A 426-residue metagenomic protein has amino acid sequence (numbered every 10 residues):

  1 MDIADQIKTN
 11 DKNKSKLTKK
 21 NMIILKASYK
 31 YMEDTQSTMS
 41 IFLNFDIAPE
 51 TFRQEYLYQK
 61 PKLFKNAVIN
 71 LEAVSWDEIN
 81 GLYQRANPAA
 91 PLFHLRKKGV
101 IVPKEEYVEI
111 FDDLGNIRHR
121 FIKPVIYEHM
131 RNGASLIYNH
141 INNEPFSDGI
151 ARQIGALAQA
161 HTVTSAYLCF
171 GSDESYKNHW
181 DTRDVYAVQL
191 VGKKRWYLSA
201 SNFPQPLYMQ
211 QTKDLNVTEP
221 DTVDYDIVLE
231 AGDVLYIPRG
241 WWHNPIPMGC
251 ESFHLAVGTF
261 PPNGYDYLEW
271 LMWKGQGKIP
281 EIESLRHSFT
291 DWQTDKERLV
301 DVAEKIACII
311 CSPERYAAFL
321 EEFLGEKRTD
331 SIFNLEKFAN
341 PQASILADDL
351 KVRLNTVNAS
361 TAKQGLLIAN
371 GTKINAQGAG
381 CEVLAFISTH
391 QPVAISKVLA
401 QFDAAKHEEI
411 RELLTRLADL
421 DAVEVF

Functional and structural regions predicted by a protein language model:
I3-Q6, L17-L63, V217, G371 (+2 more regions): Fe(II)/2-oxoglutarate
Y31-Y56, V68-D233, W242, I246-D291: Active-site region of the double-stranded beta-helix
K274-E336: C-terminal amphipathic alpha-helical segment
I309-S388, R411, T415, F426: Acidic, low-complexity/disordered tracts enriched in E/D and polar residues
Q391-F402: Short acidic, hydrophobic short linear motifs in intrinsically disordered regions
A405-E409: Short, basic interhelical loop/turn and adjoining N-cap of the next helix at nucleic-acid- or acidic-partner-contacting
D421: Glycine-centered, phosphate/nucleic-acid-interacting loop/turn motifs that mediate DNA/RNA or nucleotide
